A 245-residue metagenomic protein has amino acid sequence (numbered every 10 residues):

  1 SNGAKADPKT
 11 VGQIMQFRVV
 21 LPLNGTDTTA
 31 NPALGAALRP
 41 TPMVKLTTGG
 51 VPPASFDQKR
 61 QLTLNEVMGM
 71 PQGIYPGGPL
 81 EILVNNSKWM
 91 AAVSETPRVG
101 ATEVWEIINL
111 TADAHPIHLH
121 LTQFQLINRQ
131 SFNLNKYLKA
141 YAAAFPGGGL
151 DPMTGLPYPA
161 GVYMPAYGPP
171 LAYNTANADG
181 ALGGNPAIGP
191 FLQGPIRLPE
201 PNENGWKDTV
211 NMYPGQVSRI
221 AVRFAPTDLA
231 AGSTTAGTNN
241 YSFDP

Functional and structural regions predicted by a protein language model:
S1-F191, I196-E203, Y213, R223-L229 (+1 more regions): Extended terminal and domain-junction accessory segments
W206-V210, Q216-I220: Short strand-edge motifs at loop-to-beta-strand transitions and within beta-strands of extracellular beta-rich domains
